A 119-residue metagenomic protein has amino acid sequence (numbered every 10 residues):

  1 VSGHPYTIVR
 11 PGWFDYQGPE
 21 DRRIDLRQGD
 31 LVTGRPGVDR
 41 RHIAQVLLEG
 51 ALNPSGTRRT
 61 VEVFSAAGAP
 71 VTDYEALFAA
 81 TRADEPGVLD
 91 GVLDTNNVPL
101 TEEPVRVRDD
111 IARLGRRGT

Functional and structural regions predicted by a protein language model:
V1-G91: Oxidoreductase cofactor-interface core, primarily capturing Rossmann-like NAD(P)-dependent enzymes
V88-T119: Amphipathic terminal alpha-helices
